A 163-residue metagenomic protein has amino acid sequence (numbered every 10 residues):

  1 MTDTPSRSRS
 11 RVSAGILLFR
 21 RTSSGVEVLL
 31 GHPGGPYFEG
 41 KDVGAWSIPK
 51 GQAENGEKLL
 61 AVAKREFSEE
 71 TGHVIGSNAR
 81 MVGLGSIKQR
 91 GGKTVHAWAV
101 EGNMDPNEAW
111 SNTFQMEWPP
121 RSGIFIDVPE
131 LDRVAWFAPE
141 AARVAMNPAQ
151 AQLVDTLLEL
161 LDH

Functional and structural regions predicted by a protein language model:
T2-I48, W98: N-terminal strand-loop-strand
D3-T4, V82-K88: Short, solvent-exposed loop/turn elements at beta->coil junctions and helix N-caps that rim active or binding pockets
V12, A61, G85: Catalytic phosphate/metal-binding cores of nucleic-acid and nucleotide-processing enzymes, i.e., regions that mediate
T22-G25, G35-F38, E54-N55, G91-G92 (+1 more regions): Short, charged/polar surface micro-motifs in flexible loops or helix N-caps
I48-V82, A138: The catalytic Nudix box helix
S86-G123, A135, L157: Active-site-adjacent beta-strand/loop module that shapes the phosphate/pyrophosphate-binding cleft
I124-E140: Alpha-helix-centered segments that form part of catalytic cores
A135, P139-H163: Charged phosphate-binding loop/patch that engages nucleotide di/tri-phosphates or the phosphate backbone of nucleic
